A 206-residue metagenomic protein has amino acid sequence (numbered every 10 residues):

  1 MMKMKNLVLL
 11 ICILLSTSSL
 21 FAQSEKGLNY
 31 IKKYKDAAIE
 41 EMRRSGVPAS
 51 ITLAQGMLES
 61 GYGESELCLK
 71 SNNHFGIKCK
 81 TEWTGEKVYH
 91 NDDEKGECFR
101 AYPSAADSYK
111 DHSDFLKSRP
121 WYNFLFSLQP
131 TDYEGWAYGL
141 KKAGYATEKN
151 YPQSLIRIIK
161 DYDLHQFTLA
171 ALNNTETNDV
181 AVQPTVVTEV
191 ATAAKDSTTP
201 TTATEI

Functional and structural regions predicted by a protein language model:
M1-L7: Positively charged n-region of N-terminal signal peptides that target proteins for export
M2, L15, T199-T202: A detector of low-complexity, intrinsically disordered, Ser/Thr/Gly/Pro/Ala-rich segments
L7-S16: Sec-dependent N-terminal signal peptides
L10, L20-T204: Catalytic cores of secreted/periplasmic lytic hydrolases that degrade extracellular macromolecules
